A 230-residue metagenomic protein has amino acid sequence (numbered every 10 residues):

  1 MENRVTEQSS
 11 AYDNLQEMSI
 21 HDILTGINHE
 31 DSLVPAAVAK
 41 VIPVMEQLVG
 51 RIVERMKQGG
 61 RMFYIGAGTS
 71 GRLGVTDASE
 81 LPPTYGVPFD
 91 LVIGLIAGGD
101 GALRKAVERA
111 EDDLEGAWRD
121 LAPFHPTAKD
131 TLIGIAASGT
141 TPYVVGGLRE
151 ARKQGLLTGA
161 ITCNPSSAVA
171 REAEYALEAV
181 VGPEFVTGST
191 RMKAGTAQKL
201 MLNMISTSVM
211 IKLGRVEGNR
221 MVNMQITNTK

Functional and structural regions predicted by a protein language model:
M1-A37: Cofactor-/ligand-binding subdomain signature composed of acidic, glycine-rich, tryptophan-containing flexible loops
E7-S9, E46-G50, R61: Short, positively charged patches
E30-K40, A106, T131-G134: Short, basic, glycine/proline-bearing loop/turn elements
K40-R55: A short, well-structured juxtamembrane/interface segment
R51, G147, I205: Aromatic/hydrophobic pocket-lining residues that form π-stacking "cages" and hydrophobic walls in ligand
F63-L200, V209-L213: Glycine-rich phosphate-binding loops that contact phosphosugars or nucleotide phosphates
N203, T207-K230: Internal, active-site/partner-interface "lid" segment
